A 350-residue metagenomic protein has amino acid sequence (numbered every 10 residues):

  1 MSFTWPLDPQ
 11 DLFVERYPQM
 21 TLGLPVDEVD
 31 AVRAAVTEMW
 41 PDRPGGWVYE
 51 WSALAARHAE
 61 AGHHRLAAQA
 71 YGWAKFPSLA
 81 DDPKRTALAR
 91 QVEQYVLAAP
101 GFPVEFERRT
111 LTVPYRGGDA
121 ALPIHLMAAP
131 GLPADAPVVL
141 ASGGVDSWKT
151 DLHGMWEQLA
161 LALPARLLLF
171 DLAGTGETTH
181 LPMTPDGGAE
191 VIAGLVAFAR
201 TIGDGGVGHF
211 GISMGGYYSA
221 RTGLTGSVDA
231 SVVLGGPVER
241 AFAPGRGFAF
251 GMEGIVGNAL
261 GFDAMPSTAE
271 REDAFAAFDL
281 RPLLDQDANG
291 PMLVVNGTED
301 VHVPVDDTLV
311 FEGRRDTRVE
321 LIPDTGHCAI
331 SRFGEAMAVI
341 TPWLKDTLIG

Functional and structural regions predicted by a protein language model:
W51, A87-G131: N-terminal cap/lid segment of alpha/beta-hydrolase-fold proteins
S78, T325-M337: Catalytic histidine-centered segment of alpha/beta-hydrolase-like enzymes
V145-Q158, D306: The serine-hydrolase catalytic nucleophile loop
L161-E177: Conserved alpha/beta-hydrolase
P182-I202: Alpha/beta-hydrolase active-site loop
R221-D273: Hydrolase active-site cap/lid region
D287-A288, V294-N296: Short beta-strand/loop motif that positions the catalytic acidic residue of the alpha/beta-hydrolase fold
V301-D307: Conserved alpha/beta-hydrolase "acid-adjacent" motif
